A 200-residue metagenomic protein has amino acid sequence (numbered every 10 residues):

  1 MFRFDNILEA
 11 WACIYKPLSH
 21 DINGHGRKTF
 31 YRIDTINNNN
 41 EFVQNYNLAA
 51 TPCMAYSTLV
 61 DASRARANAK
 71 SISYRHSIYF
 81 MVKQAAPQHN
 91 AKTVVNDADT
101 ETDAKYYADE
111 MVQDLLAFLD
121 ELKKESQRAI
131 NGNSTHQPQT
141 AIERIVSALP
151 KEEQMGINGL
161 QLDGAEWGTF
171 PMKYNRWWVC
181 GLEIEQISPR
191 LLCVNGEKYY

Functional and structural regions predicted by a protein language model:
M1-A69, S134-Q139, E143-G156: Small/polar-rich, solvent-exposed N-terminal microdomains that initiate assembly or binding
F2, A67-S73, F80-A129: Extracellular/virion structural assembly segments
E9, G24, Q88, D97-E101 (+2 more regions): Intrinsic-disorder/low-complexity loop/linker signature
A12, S19, L115, E185-Q186: Amphipathic alpha-helical interaction segments
P17, K124, P189-L191: Secondary-structure boundary elements
K70-A86, M172-R190: Oligomerization/assembly interface segments of phage tail-like spikes and tubes
K105-E185: Acidic-leaning, charged glycine-interspersed low-complexity segments
I187-Y200: Protruding loop/beta-arch "assembly-hinge" segments enriched in small, turn-prone residues
